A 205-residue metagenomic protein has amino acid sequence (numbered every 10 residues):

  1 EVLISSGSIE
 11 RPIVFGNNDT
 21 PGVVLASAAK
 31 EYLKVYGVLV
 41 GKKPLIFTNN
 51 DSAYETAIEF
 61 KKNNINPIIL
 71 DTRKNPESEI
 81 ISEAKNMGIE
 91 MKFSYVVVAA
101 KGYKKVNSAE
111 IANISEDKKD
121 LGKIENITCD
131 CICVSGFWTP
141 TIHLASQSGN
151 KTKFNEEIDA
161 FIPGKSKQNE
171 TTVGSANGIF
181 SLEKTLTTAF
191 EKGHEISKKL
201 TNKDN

Functional and structural regions predicted by a protein language model:
E1-N205: Residues forming the flavin
